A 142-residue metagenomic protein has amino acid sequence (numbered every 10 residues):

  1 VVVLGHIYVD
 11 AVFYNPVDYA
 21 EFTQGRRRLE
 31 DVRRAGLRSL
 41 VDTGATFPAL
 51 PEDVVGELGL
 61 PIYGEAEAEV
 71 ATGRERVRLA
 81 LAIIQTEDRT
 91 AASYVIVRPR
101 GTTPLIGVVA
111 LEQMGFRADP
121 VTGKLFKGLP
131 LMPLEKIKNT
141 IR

Functional and structural regions predicted by a protein language model:
V1-R142: Pepsin/retropepsin-fold aspartyl endopeptidases
